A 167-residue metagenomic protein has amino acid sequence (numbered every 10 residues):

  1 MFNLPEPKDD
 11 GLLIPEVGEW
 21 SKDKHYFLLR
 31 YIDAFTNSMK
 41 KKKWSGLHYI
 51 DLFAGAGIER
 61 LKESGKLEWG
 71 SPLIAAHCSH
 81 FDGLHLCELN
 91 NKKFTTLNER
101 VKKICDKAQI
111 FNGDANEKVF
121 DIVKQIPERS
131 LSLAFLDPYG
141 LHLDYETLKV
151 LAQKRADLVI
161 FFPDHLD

Functional and structural regions predicted by a protein language model:
M1-K24: Basic, amphipathic N-terminal segments that precede the first structured/catalytic domain
I14-G18, C87, D137-P138: Short, charged/polar micro-motifs that form catalytic or ligand-binding hotspots
W20, I58, K107, S130-L133: N-terminal start-of-chain detector that recognizes signal peptides and the immediate post-cleavage beginning
K24-D121: SAM cofactor-binding core of SAM-dependent methyltransferases, primarily the Rossmann-like beta-alpha-beta module
F111, F135-L136: Small/polar loops that bind or transfer phosphate-bearing groups
V119-L133, Y139-D167: Class I S-adenosyl-L-methionine
